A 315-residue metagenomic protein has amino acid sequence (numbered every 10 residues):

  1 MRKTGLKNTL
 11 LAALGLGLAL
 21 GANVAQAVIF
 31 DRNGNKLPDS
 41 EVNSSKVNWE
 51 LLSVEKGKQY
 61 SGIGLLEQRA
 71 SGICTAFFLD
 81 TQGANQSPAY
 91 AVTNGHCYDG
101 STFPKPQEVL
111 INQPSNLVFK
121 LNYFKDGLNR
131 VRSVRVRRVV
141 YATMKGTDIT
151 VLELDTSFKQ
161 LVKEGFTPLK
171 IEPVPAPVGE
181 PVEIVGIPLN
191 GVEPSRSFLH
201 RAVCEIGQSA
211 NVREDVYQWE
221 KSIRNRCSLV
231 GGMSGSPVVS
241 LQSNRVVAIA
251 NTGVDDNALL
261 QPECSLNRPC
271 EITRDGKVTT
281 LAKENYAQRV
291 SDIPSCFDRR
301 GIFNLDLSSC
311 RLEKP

Functional and structural regions predicted by a protein language model:
R2-A12: Bacterial N-terminal signal peptides that target proteins for export
A12-G21: Bacterial N-terminal signal peptides
A25-Q86, Q208-V212, S295, R299-P315: Protease-domain processing segments flanking chymotrypsin-fold serine proteases, especially trypsin-like
K58-S71, N85-P88, V92-S222, R226 (+2 more regions): Serine endopeptidase catalytic core focused on the charge-relay Asp
F77-N85, S228-N251: Catalytic nucleophile loop of clan PA
G95, V216-E220, V238-P315: C-terminal subregion of chymotrypsin/trypsin-like serine protease catalytic domains
G100, N190-V192, G232-S234, V247 (+1 more regions): Flexible loop/turn segments at secondary-structure boundaries
